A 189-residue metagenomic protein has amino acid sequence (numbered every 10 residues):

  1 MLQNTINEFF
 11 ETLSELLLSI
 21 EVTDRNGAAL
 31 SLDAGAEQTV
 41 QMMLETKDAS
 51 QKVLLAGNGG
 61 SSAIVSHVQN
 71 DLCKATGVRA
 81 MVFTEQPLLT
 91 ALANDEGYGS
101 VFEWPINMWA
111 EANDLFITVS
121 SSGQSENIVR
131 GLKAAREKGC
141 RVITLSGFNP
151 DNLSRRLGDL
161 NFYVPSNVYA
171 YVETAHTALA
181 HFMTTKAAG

Functional and structural regions predicted by a protein language model:
M1-G189: Conserved N-terminal alpha-helical segment that immediately precedes and caps sugar-phosphate-binding
